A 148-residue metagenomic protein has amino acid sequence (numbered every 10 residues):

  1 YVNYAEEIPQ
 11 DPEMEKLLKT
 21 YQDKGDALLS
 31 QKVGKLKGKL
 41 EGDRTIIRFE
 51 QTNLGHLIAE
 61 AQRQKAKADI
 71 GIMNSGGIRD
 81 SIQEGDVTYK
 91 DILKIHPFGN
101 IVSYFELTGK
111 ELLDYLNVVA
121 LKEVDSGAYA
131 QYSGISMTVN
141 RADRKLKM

Functional and structural regions predicted by a protein language model:
Y1, L36-G42, D91-F98: Short acidic (Asp/Glu) and glycine-rich catalytic loops that position anionic groups and cofactors
Y1-Q31, L121-Q131, V139-R144: Active-site-adjacent helix-turn-beta-strand microarchitecture at beta-sheet edges that either contains or buttresses
V2-N3, K39-E41, M73, T138-N140: A structural detector for beta-sheet-dominated domains
D11-M14, L18, Q22, L29 (+4 more regions): Generic structural signal for well-ordered, non-membrane alpha-helical segments in soluble metabolic enzymes
L17-K24, L28, K39, K65 (+2 more regions): Residues that form generic nucleotide/phosphate-binding pockets
L29-I47: A short, surface-exposed helix-loop junction/capping segment
D43-T52, N100-S103: Second-shell loop/turn segments in exported
H56-M148: Feature captures C-terminal
